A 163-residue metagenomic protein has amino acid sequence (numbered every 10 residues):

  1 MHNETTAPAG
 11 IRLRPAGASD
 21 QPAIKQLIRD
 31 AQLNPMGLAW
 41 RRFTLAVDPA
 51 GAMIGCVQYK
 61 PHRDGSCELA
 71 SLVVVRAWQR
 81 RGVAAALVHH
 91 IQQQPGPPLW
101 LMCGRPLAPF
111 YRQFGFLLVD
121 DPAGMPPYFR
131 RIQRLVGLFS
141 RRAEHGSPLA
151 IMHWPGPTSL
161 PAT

Functional and structural regions predicted by a protein language model:
M1-P35, L45-A52, P122, S147-T163: Short amphipathic alpha-helix that is part of the acyltransferase structural core
M36, H62, C67-E68, L138-S140 (+1 more regions): Membrane-topology and secretion signals of cell-surface/extracellular proteins
A39-W40: Short, small/polar residue-rich loop motifs at catalytic or cofactor-binding pockets
L45, A52-P61, S66-V73: Conserved beta-strand in the GNAT
V74, R80-Q93: Conserved acetyl-CoA-binding loop-helix of GNAT-fold acetyltransferases
Q93-P106: Conserved GNAT acetyl-CoA-binding A-motif
R105-L138: Conserved active-site alpha-helix within GNAT-family acetyltransferase domains
